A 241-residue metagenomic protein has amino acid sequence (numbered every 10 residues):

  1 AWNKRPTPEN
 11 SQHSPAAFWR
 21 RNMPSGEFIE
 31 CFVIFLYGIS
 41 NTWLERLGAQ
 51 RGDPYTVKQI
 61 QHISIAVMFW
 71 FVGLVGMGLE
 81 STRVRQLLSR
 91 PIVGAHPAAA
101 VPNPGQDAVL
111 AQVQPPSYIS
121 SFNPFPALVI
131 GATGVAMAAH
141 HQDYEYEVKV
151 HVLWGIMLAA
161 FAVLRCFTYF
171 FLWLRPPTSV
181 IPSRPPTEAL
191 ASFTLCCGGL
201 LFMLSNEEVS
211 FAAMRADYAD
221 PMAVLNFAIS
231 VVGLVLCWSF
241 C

Functional and structural regions predicted by a protein language model:
A1-C241: Alpha-helical transmembrane segments of secretory-pathway, organelle, and plasma-membrane proteins
